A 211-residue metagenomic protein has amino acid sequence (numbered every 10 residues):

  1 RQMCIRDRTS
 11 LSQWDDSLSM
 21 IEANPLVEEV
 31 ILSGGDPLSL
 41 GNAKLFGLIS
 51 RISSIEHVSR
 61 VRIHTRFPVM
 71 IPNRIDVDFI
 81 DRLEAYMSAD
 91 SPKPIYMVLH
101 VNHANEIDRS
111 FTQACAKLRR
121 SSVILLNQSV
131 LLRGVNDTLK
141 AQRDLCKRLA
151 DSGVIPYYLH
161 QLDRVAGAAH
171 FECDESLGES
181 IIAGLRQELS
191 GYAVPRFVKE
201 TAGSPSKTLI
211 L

Functional and structural regions predicted by a protein language model:
R1-I5: Short, small-residue-biased leader/transition segments that mark boundaries at the very start of proteins
R6, G34-G35, I63: Surface-exposed cleft-lining segments at the edges of enzyme active sites
S10-S12: Chitinase-like catalytic core of GlcNAc-active glycosidases
D15-E29, L38-L177, I181-L189: Conserved AdoMet/S-adenosylmethionine-binding subsite of the radical SAM
P37-L38, P68, A202-K207: Short, internal active-site loops enriched in acidic
E179-L211: C-terminal accessory regions of radical SAM enzymes
